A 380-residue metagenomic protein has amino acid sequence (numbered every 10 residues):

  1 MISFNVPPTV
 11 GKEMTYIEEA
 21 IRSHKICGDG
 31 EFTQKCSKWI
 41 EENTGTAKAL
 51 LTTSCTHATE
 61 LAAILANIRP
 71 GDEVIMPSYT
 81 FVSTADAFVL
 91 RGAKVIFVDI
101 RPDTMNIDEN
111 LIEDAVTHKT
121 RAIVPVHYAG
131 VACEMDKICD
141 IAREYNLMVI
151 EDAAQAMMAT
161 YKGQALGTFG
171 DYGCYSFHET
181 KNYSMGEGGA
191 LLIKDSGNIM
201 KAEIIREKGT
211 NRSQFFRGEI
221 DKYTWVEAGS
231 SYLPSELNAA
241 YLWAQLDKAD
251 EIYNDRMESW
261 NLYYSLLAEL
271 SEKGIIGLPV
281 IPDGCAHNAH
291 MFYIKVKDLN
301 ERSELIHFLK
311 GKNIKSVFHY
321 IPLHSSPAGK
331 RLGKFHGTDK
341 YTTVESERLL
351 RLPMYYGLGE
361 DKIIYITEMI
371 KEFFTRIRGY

Functional and structural regions predicted by a protein language model:
M1-I26, T224-V226, P353: N-terminal "arm"/small-domain region of PLP-dependent enzymes with the aminotransferase-like
I26-E73, A87-R91, F97-D99, Q164: Phosphate-binding glycine-rich loop
Q34-K38, N43-A47, N110, A122-V126 (+4 more regions): PLP-dependent aminotransferase class I/II
L50, I75, I96, V149-I150 (+3 more regions): Structural detector of well-ordered beta-strand residues that form the stable sheet scaffold of enzyme domains
A58, T80, P353: Conserved SAM-binding loop
I64-A153, T160: PLP-dependent aminotransferase-like
E151-M185, Q214-F215, D221-V226: Conserved active-site segment immediately N-terminal to the catalytic lysine that forms the internal aldimine
Y175-S176, G189-D195, W243: Short beta-strand-to-turn element immediately C-terminal to the catalytic PLP-Schiff-base lysine in fold type I
